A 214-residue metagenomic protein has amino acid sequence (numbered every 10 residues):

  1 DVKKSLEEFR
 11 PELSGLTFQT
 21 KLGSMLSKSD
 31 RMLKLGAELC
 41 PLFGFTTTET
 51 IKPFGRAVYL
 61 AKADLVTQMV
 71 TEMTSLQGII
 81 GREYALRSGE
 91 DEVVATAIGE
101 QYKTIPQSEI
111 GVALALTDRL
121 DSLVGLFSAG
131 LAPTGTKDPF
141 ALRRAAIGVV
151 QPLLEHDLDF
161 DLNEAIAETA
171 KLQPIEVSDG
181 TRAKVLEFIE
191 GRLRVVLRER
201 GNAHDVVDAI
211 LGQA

Functional and structural regions predicted by a protein language model:
D1-A214: Amphipathic alpha-helical "coupling" segments that flank catalytic cores
